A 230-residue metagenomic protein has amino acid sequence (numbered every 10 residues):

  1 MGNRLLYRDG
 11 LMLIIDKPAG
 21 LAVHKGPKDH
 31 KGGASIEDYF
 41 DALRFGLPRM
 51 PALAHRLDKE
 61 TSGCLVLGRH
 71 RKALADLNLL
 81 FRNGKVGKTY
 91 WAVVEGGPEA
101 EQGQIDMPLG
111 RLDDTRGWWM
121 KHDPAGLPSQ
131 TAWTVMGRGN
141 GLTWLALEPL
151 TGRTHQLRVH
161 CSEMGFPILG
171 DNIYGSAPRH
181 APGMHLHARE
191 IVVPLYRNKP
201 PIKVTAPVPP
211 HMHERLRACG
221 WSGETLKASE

Functional and structural regions predicted by a protein language model:
M1-Q130, G137-G139, H185, P201 (+2 more regions): RNA pseudouridine synthases
D29, G33-F40, R82, M107 (+3 more regions): Pseudouridine synthase
D123, Q130, P149, L195-Y196: Short, acidic, Ser/Thr-enriched surface-loop or helix-capping motifs
